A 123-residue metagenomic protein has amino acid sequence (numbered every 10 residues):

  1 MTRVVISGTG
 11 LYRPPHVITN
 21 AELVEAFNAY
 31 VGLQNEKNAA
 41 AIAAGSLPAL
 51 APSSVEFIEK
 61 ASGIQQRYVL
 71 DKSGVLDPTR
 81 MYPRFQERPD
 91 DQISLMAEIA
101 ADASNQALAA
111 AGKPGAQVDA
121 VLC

Functional and structural regions predicted by a protein language model:
M1-Q117: Conserved "HGTGT" condensation-loop signature of ketosynthase/thiolase-family condensing enzymes that catalyze
D119-C123: Short glycine-rich or small-residue beta-strand-to-loop segments that form or flank ligand, phosphate, metal/Fe-S
